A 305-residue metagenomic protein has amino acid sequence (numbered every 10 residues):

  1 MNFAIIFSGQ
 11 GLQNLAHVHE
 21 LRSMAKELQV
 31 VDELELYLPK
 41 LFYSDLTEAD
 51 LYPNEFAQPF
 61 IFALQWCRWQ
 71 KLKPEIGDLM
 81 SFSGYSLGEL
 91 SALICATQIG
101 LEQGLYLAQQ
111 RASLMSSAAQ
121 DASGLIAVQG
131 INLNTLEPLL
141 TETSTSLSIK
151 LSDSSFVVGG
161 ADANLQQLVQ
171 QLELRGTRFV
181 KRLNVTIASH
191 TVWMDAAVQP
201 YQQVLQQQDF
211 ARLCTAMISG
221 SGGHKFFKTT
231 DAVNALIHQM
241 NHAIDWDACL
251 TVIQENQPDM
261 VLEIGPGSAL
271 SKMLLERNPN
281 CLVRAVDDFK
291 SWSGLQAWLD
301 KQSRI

Functional and structural regions predicted by a protein language model:
M1-S83, V158: Helix-rich "cap/lid" substructures immediately adjacent to catalytic or cofactor-binding pockets
F7-G9, L34, Q65, G88 (+6 more regions): Conserved small-residue
Q10-G11, T97-N234, H238: Alpha/beta catalytic cores of group-transfer enzymes, especially the acyltransferase/condensing modules of polyketide
Q10-Q13, S86, L90, D162 (+1 more regions): Gly/Ser/Thr-rich beta-alpha loop segments that engage phosphate groups in nucleotides
H17-E20, C95-A96, Q170, M273-E276: Short amphipathic alpha-helical segments
V30-L41, A63-I131, L136: Patatin-like phospholipase
L64-G77, F82, M240-I305: Flexible, low-complexity segments
